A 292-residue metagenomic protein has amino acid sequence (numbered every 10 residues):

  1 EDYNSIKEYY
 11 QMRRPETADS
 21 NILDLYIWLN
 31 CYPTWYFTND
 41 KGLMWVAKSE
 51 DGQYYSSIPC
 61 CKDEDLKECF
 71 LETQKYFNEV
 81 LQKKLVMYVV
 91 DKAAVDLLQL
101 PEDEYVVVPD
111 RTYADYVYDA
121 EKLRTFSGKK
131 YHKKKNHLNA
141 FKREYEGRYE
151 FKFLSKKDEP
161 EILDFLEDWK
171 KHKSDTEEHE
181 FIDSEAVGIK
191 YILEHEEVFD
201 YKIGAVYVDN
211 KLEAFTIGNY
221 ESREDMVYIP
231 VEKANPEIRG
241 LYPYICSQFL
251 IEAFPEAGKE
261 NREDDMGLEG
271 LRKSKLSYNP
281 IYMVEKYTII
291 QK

Functional and structural regions predicted by a protein language model:
E1-W28: Generic N-terminal amphipathic/basic segments
A18-A93, L98, Y207-I238: Conserved donor-binding loop and adjoining core beta-sheet/short helix segment in diverse acyl/aminoacyl transferases
V86-M87, E150-K152, K259-R262: Short catalytic-loop micro-motif centered on adjacent basic/acidic residues
A94-V108, N136, G267-M283: Conserved active-site alpha-helix within GNAT-family acetyltransferase domains
E102-T176: Acyltransferase donor/substrate-recognition loop-hinge adjacent to the catalytic core
V108-Y116, I281-K292: Conserved catalytic-core motifs of GNAT/GCN5-like acyltransferases
K157, E161-K211: Short, conserved active-site entrance elements at the starts or edges of catalytic domains
D200-I290: Aromatic (often tryptophan-rich) hydrophobic motifs at membrane interfaces
